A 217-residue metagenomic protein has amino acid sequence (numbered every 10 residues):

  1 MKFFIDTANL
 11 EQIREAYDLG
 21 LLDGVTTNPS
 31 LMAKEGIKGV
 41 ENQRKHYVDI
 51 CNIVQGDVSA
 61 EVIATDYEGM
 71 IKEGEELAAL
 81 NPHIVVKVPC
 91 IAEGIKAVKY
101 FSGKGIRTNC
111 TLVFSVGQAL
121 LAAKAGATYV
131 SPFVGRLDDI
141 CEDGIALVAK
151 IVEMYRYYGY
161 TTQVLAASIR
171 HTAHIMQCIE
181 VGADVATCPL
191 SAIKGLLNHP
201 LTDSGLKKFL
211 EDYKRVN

Functional and structural regions predicted by a protein language model:
F3-I5, N9-I13, L19-L21, T27-Y100 (+1 more regions): Active-site beta->alpha loop and helix N-cap motifs at the rims of alpha/beta catalytic domains
E11-L19, G69-E73, A97, S115-A125 (+1 more regions): Catalytic cores of alpha/beta
G20-G24, L80-I84, Y100-N109, K124-S131 (+1 more regions): Glycine-enriched alpha-helix->loop->beta-strand junction motifs that scaffold or abut catalytic
N28, V86, A122, C178 (+1 more regions): Conserved, mostly hydrophobic/aromatic
P29-A33, L112, T128-I140, A183-T202: Glycine-rich phosphate-binding active-site loops on the catalytic face of alpha/beta enzymes
R44-V58, I95-T108, G144-V164, K207-N217: Alpha-helix-loop-beta-strand connector modules within alpha/beta enzyme cores
T111-L165: A contiguous pocket-lining binding segment that forms or flanks enzyme active sites
Y155-N217: C-terminal alpha-helical cap/extension of soluble enzyme domains
